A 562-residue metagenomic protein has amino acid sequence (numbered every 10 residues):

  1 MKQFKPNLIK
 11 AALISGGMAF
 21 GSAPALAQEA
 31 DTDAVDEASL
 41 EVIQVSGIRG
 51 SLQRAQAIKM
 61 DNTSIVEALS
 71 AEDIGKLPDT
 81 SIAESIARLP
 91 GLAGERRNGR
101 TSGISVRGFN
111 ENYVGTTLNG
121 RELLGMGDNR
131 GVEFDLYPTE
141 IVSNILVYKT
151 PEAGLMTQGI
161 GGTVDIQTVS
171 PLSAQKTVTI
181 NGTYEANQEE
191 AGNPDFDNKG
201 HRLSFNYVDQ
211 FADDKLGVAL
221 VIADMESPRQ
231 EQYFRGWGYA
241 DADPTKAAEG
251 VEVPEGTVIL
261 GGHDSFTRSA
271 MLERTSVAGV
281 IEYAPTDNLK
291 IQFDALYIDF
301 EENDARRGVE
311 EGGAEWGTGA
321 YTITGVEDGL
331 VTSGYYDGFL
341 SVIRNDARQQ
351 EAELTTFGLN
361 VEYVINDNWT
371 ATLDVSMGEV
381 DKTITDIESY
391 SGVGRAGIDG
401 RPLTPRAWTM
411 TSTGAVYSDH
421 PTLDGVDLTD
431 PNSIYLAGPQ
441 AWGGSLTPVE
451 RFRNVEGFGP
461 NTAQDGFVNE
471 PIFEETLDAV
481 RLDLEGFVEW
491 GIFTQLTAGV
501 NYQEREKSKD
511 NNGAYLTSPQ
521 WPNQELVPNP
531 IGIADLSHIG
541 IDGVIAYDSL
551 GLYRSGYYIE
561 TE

Functional and structural regions predicted by a protein language model:
Q44-G75, G103, E111-V114, R121: N-terminal periplasmic "start-of-domain" segments of outer-membrane beta-barrel proteins
I82-S85, S102-S105, T117, E133-D135 (+2 more regions): N-terminal periplasmic accessory domains that precede and gate Gram-negative outer-membrane beta-barrel machines
A83-E122, K149: Extracytoplasmic beta-strand/coil segments of soluble accessory domains associated with Gram-negative outer-membrane
R121-K149, N198, F205: Short acidic/polar hinge/loop motifs at secondary-structure boundaries that mediate gating or recognition
N144-Y148, T163-S170, T177-E249, A498: Predominantly transmembrane beta-strands of Gram-negative outer membrane beta-barrel pores used for transport
G162, T168, E185, F196-Q210 (+6 more regions): Outer-membrane beta-barrel transmembrane strands
G192, S227-G238, Q292-T322, F339-L340 (+2 more regions): Outer-membrane beta-barrel and related beta-rich outer-membrane complex signature in Gram-negative bacteria
A247-T257, I323-F339, R401-Q464, D510-Y515 (+1 more regions): Flexible glycine-rich, low-complexity coil/linker segments exposed to the extracellular/periplasmic environment
